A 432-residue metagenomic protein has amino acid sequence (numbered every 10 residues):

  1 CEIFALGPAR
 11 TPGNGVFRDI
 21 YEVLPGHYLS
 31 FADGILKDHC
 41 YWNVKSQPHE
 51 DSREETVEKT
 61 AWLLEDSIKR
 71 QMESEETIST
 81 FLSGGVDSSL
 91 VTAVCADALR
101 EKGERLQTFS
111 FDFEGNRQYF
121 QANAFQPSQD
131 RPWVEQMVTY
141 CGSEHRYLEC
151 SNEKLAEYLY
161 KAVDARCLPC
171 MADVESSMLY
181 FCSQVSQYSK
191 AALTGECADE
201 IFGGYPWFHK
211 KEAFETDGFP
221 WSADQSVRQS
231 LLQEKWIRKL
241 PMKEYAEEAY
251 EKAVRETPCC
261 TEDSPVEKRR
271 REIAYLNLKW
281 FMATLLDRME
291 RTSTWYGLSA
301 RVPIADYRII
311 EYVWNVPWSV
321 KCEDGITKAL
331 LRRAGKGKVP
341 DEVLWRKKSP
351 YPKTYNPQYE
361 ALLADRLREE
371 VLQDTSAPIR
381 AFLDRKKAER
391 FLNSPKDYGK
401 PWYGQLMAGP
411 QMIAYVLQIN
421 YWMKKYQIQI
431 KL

Functional and structural regions predicted by a protein language model:
C1-A165, M178, K336-G337, E342 (+2 more regions): Cysteine-centered catalytic environments shared across enzyme families
G15-P25, I35-L36, S46, E76 (+1 more regions): Adenosyl-5′-phosphate
E50, P169-C170, S319-C322: Short, polar/flexible loop-turn hinges at active-site or ligand-entry regions and domain interfaces
S74-E75, V185-Y188: Glycine-rich phosphate-binding loop signature in dinucleotide/nucleotide-binding domains
C95-L99, H209, P317: Active-site catalytic pocket residues across diverse enzymes, especially alpha/beta-hydrolases
Y160-D164, F208-K210, Q358-E360: Short low-complexity, flexible loop/linker segments enriched in glycine and/or proline with clustered acidic
S189-D199, G203-Y205: Short acidic/histidine-rich active-site segments
F202-S226: A mobile, often basic/glycine-rich helix-loop segment that functions as the active-site lid/recognition loop
